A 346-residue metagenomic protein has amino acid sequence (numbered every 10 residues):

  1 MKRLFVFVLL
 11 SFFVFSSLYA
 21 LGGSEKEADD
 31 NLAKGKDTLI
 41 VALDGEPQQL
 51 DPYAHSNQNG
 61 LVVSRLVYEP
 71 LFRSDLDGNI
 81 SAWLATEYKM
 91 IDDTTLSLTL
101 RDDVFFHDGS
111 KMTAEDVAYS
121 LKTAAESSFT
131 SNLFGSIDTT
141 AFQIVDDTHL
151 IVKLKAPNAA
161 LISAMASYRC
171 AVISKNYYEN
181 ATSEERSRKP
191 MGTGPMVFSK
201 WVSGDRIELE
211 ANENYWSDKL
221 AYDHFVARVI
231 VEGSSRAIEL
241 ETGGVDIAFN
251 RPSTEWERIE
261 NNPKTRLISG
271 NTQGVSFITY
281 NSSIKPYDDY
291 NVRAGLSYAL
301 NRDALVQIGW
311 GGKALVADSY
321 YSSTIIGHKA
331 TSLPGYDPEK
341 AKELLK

Functional and structural regions predicted by a protein language model:
M1-T38, M90, T123, A141 (+1 more regions): Short, low-complexity disordered leader/linker segments with a strong preference for bacterial N-terminal type II
A42-I91, K122, M191: N-terminal lobe/hinge region of extracytoplasmic solute-binding protein
G45-L61, L84, S110, N132 (+3 more regions): A structural "hinge/loop" feature
N79, A166-L220, H224, S234 (+1 more regions): Gly/Pro-rich hinge or "lid" segments in bacterial periplasmic/extracellular proteins
T86-T130, V145, I151, E239 (+1 more regions): Aromatic- and charge-enriched surface segment that lines or borders ligand/interaction sites
K89, F134-Y178: Surface-exposed binding/hinge segments that line and control ligand-binding clefts or catalytic entry sites
E210-A211, D288-K346: Append "and occasionally in soluble cytosolic enzymes with long acidic Gly/Pro-rich linkers
N212-R258: Ligand-site clamp/hinge motif
